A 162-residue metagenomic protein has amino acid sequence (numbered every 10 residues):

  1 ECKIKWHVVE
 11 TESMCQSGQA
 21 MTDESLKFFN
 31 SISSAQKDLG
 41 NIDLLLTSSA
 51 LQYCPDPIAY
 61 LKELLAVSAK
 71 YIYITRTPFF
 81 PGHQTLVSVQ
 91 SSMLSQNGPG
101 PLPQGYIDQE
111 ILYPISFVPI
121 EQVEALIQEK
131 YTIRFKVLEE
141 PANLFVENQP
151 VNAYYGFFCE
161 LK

Functional and structural regions predicted by a protein language model:
E1-S34: Class I SAM-dependent methyltransferase SAM/SAH-binding core
S33-L45: A short acidic, Gly/Pro-enriched loop at the edge of an enzyme's catalytic core that lines a small-molecule cofactor
D43-P57: A short SAM/SAH-binding and catalytic strip from SAM-dependent methyltransferases
Y53-A69, I74: A short, conserved alpha-helix within the catalytic core of class I
S68-L94: Conserved beta-strand signature within the Rossmann-like core of class I S-adenosyl-L-methionine
V87-S116: Acidic, Ser/Thr-rich peripheral helices and adjacent loops at domain boundaries
Q109-E139, N152-G156: Short alpha-helix
F157-K162: C-terminal lobe and adjacent flexible extensions of AdoMet/dcAdoMet transferase-like proteins
